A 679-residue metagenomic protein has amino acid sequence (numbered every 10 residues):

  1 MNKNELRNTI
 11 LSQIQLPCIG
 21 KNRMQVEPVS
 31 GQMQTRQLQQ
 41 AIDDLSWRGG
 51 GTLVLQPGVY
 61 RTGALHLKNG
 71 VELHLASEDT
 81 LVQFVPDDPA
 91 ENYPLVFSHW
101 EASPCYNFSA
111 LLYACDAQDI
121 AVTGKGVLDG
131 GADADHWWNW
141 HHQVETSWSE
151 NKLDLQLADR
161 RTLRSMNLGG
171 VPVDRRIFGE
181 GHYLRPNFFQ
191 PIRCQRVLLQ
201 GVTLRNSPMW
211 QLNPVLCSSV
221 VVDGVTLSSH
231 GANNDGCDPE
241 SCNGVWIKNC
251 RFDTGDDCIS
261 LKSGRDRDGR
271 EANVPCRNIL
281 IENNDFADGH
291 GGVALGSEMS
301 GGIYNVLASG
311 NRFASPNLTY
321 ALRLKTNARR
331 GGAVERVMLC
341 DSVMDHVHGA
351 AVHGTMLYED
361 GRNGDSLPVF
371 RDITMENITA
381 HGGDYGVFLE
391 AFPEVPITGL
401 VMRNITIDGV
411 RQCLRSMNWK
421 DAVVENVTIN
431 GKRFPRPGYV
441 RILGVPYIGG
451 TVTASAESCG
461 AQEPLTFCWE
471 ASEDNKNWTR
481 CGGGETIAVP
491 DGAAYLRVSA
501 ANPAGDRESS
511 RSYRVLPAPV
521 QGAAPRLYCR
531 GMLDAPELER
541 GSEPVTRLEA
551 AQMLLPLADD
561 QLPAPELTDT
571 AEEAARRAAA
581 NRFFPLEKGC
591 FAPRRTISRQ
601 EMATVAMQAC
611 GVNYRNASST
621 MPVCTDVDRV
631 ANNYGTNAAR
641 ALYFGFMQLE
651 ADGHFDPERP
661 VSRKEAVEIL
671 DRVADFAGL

Functional and structural regions predicted by a protein language model:
M1-P435: Extracellular/periplasmic carbohydrate-active domains that bind, remodel, or depolymerize complex polysaccharides
P57, I448, D491-G492, G541 (+2 more regions): Surface-exposed loops/turns
A110, N187, W210, D235 (+16 more regions): Extracytoplasmic/periplasmic beta-strand context in beta-sandwich domains, especially the cupredoxin/COX2 CuA-binding
V222, I247, I281, A308 (+13 more regions): Conserved, structurally critical residues in compact or repeat modules of secreted/surface and RNA-related proteins
A422-F434, E665-L679: A recurrent domain-boundary module in secreted/ectodomain proteins
P435-P517: Ser/Thr/Pro/Gly-rich low-complexity disordered regions
V515-A603, M607-Y634, Q648-R663, R672-L679: Feature responds to low-complexity, polar/acidic, surface-exposed segments characteristic of secreted/exported proteins
G645: Phosphate/pyrophosphate-binding loop motifs in nucleotide- or prenyl diphosphate-using proteins
